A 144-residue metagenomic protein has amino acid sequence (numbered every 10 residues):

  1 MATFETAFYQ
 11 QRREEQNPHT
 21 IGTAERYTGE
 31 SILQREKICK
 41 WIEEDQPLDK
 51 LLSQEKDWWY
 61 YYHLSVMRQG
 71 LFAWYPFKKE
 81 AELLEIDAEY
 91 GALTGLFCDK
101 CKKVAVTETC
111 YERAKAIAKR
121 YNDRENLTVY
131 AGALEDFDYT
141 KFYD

Functional and structural regions predicted by a protein language model:
M1-I42: N-terminal auxiliary segments of SAM/dcSAM-dependent transferases
K37-K56, Y60: Aromatic- and Gly/Pro-rich amphipathic surface segment
K50, W59-H63, A73, D87 (+3 more regions): Nucleic acid-processing catalytic cores of prokaryotic defense/repair systems
Y61-A81: Conserved alpha-helix/loop element of class I SAM-dependent methyltransferases that forms part of the SAM/SAH-binding
E80-E89: Conserved class I S-adenosyl-L-methionine
Y90-D136: Class I SAM-dependent methyltransferase SAM/SAH-binding core
F137-D144: A short acidic, Gly/Pro-enriched loop at the edge of an enzyme's catalytic core that lines a small-molecule cofactor
